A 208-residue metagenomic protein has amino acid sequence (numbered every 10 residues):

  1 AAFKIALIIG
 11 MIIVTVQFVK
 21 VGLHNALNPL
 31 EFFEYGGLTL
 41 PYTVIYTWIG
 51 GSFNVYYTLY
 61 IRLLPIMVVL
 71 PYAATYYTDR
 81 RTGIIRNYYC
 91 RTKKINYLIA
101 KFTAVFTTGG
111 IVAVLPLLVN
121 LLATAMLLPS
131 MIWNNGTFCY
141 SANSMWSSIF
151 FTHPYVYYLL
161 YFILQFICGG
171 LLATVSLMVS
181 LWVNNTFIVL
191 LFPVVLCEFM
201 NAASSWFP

Functional and structural regions predicted by a protein language model:
A2, K93-I95, I99, N185-L190: Membrane-helix interface segments
A2-A6, Y57: Membrane-interface helix-boundary signature
I5-I13, T186-M200: Central hydrophobic cores of alpha-helical transmembrane segments in multi-pass integral membrane proteins
G10-A74, T103-A173, L177, L181: Secretory targeting signals
T75-T108: Helix-loop-helix units of permease transmembrane domains in multi-pass membrane transporters, especially ABC
D79, L181-W182: Helix-to-coil boundary motifs at intracellular loop junctions of multi-pass secondary transporters
G109, N201-A202: Hydrophobic transmembrane alpha-helices of multi-pass small-molecule transporters
A202-P208: Extracellular/periplasmic helix-loop-helix junctions in multi-pass membrane proteins
